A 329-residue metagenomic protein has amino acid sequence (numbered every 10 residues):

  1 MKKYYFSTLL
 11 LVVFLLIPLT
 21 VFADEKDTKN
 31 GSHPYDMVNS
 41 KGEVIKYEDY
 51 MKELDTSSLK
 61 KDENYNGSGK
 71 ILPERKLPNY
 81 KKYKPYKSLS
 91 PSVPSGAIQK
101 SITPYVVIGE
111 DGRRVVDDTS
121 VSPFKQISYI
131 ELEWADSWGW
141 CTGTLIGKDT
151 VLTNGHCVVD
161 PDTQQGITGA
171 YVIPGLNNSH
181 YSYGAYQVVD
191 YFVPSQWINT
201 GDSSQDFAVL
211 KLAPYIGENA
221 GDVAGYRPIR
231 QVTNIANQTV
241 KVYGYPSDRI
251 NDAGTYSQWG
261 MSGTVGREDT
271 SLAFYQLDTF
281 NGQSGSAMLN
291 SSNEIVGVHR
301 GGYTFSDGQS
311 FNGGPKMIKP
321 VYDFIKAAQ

Functional and structural regions predicted by a protein language model:
K2-D24: Sec-dependent N-terminal signal peptides of Gram-positive bacterial secreted proteins and lipoproteins
D24-T142: Protease-domain processing segments flanking chymotrypsin-fold serine proteases, especially trypsin-like
I102-K125, Y129-W140, V159, Q165-E218: Conserved catalytic-core segment of clan PA serine endopeptidases
L132-E133, N154-C157, I173-L176, K211-P214 (+3 more regions): Active-site-proximal beta-strand/loop segments in catalytic clefts of secreted hydrolases
D149, T153: Cytochrome P450 catalytic-core helices
S203-T279, Q309, P315-I318: Chymotrypsin/trypsin-fold serine protease catalytic domain
D278-H299: Catalytic nucleophile loop of clan PA
V296, R300-Q329: C-terminal cap/linker of serine protease catalytic domains
